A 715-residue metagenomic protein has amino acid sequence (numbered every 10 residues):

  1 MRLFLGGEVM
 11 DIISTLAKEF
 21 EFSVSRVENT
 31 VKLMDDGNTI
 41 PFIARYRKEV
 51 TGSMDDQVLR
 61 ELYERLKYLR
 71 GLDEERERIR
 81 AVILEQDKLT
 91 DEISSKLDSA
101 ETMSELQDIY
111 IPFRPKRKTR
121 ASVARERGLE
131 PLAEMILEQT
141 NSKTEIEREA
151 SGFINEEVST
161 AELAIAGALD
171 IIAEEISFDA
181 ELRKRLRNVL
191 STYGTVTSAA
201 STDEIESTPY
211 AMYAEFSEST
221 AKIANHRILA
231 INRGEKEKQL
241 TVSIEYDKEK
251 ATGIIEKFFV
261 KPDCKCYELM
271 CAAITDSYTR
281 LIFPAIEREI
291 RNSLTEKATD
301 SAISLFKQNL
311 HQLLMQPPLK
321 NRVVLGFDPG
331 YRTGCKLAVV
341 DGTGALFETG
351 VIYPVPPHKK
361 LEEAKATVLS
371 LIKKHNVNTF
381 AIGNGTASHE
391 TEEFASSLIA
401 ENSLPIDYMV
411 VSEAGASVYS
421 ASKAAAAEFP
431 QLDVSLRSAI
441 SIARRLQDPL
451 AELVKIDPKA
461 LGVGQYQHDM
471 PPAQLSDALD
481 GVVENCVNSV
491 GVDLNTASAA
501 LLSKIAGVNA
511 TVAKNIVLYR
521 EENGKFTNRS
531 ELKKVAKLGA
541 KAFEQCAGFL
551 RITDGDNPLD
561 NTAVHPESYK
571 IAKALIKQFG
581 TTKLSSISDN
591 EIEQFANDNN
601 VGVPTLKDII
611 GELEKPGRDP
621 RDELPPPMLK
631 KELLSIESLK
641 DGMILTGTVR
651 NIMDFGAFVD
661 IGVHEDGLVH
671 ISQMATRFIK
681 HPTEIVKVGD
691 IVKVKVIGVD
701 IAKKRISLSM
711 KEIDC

Functional and structural regions predicted by a protein language model:
M1-V9: Short, Lys/Arg-enriched N-terminal segments with co-localized hydrophobic residues within the first ~10-30 amino acids
L3, I552-D556, D560-C715: Single-stranded RNA-binding regions, centering on S1/OB-family and related RNA-binding modules
I12, E64, R70-K88, D98 (+5 more regions): Long, highly charged, low-complexity intrinsically disordered interaction regions that mediate electrostatic DNA/RNA
S23-Q57: N-terminal cofactor/phosphate-binding cores enriched in small/glycine residues, especially glycine-rich loops such as
K32-D35, P112, V123-E126, A230-G234 (+14 more regions): Replace "in large, NTP-powered and nucleic-acid-processing enzymes" with "in large, NTP-powered factors and other
V58-R60, Y68, L72, E77-V82 (+4 more regions): Duplex nucleic acid-engaging cores and interfaces of nucleic-acid transaction enzymes
V82, I109-Y110, G234-D247, K257-I282 (+2 more regions): Structured, non-catalytic alpha/beta "coupling" segments that mediate domain-domain communication and provide generic
N188-T195, F327-Y331, G385-A387, V411-V418 (+5 more regions): A glycine-rich phosphate-binding loop feature that marks nucleotide/adenosyl-phosphate handling sites
